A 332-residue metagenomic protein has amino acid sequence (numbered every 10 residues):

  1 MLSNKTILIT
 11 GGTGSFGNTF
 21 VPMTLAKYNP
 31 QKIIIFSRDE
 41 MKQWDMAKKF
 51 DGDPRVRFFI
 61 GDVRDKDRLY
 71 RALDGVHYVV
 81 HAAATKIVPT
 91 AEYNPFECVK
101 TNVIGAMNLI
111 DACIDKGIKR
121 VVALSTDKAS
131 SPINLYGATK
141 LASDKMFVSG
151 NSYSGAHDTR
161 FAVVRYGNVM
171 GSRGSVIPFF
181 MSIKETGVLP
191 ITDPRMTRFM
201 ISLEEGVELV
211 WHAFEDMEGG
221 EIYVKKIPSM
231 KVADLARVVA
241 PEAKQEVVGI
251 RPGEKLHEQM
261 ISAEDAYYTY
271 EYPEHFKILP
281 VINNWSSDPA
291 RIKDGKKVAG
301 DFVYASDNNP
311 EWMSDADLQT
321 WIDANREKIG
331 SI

Functional and structural regions predicted by a protein language model:
M1-K5, D115, K145, S149-I332: Strand-loop microenvironment adjacent to phosphate/nucleotide-handling motifs in alpha/beta enzyme folds
T6-A26: N-terminal Rossmann NAD(P)H-binding glycine-rich loop of SDR-like oxidoreductase domains
M23-K32, G117: Conserved S-adenosyl-L-methionine
Y28-K42: Conserved glycine-rich Rossmann-like NAD(P)H-binding loop of the short-chain dehydrogenase/reductase
S37, F59-I60, K100, V247: Conserved residues in the N-terminal Rossmann fold of short-chain dehydrogenase/reductase
R57-Y78: Conserved Rossmann-fold cofactor-binding substructure of NAD(P)-dependent oxidoreductases
F58, C98, V121, F161-V164: Hydrophobic/aromatic anchor residues within beta-strands of the central parallel beta-sheet of Rossmann-like
Y78-H81, T85-L141, K145: Conserved Rossmann-fold NAD(P)-dependent oxidoreductase catalytic core, especially the SDR/UDP-sugar
